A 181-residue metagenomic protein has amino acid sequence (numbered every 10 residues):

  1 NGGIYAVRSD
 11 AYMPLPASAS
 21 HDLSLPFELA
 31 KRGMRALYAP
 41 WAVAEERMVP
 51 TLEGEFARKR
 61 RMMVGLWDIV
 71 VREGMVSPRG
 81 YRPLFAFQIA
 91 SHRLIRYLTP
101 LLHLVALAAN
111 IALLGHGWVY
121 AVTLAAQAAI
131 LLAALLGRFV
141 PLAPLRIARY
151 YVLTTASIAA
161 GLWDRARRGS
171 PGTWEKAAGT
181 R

Functional and structural regions predicted by a protein language model:
N1-P14: Conserved nucleotide-sugar donor-binding and metal-coordinating catalytic region shared by glycosyltransferases
Y5-A6, R35, I69-R72, L104 (+2 more regions): Amphipathic, well-ordered alpha-helical segments in soluble domains
S9, W41, K176: Active-site donor-binding loop signature of nucleotide-sugar glycosyltransferases
P16-A90, A156-D164: Catalytic donor/gating beta->alpha subdomain of glycosyltransferases that bind UDP-sugars
K31, T173-R181: Membrane-proximal intrinsically disordered regions of secretory-pathway and membrane-system proteins
E46, R96-S170: Membrane-embedded multi-pass helical conduit in multi-pass membrane proteins, especially envelope-biosynthetic
S91-I95: Alpha-helical membrane-interface segments at transmembrane helix boundaries
